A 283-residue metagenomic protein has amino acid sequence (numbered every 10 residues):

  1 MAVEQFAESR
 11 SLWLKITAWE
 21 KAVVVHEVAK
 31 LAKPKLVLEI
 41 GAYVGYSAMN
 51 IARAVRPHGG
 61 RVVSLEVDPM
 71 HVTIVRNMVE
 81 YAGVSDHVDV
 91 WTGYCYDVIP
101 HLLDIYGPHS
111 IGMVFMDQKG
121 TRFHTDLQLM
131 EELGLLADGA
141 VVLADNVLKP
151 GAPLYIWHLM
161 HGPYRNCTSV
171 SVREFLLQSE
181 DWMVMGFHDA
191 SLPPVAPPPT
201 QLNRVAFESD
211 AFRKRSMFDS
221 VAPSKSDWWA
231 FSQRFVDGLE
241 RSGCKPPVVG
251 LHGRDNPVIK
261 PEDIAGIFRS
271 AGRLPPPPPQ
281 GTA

Functional and structural regions predicted by a protein language model:
M1-L36: Class I SAM-dependent transferase core
A32-K33, D104-S110, L136-A137: Glycine-rich phosphate-binding loop signature in dinucleotide/nucleotide-binding domains
G41-G45: Class I SAM-dependent methyltransferase "Motif I" SAM/SAH-binding loop
A48-A52: Conserved SAM-dependent methyltransferase scaffold
P57-H58, Y81-S85, G134-L136, Y164: Short helix-capping segments at alpha-helix termini
G59-E66: Conserved SAM-binding motif I beta-strand of class I
D68-M113, T121: S-adenosyl-L-methionine
R122-T282: C-terminal substrate-binding/active-site "lid" region of AdoMet-derived donor-dependent transferases
